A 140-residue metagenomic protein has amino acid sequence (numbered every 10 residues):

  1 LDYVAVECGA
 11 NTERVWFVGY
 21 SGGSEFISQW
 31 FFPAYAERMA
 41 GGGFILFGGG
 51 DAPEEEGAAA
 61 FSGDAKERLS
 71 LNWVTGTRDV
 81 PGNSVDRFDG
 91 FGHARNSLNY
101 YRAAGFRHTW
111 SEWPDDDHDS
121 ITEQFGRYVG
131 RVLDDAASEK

Functional and structural regions predicted by a protein language model:
L1-G22, A36: Gly/Ser-rich "nucleophile elbow"/oxyanion-hole loop immediately N-terminal to the catalytic nucleophile in hydrolases
A10, A36-M39, G63-E67: Extracellular/periplasmic catalytic domains that process cell-envelope and extracellular macromolecules
V18, I45-G48, V74-T75, W113: Alpha/beta-hydrolase-fold catalytic nucleophile elbow
S24-A36: Short glycine-enriched nucleophile-adjacent loop and the immediately C-terminal alpha-helix near the catalytic center
E37-P53, L69: A conserved short beta-strand
G49-G57, D116-E123: Acidic-and-aromatic substrate-binding clefts and catalytic sites of carbohydrate-active enzymes
E56-L69, E139-K140: Alpha/beta-hydrolase superfamily serine-hydrolase fold, recognizing
L71-V80, V85, F91-K140: C-terminal catalytic histidine-bearing segment of alpha/beta-hydrolase fold enzymes
